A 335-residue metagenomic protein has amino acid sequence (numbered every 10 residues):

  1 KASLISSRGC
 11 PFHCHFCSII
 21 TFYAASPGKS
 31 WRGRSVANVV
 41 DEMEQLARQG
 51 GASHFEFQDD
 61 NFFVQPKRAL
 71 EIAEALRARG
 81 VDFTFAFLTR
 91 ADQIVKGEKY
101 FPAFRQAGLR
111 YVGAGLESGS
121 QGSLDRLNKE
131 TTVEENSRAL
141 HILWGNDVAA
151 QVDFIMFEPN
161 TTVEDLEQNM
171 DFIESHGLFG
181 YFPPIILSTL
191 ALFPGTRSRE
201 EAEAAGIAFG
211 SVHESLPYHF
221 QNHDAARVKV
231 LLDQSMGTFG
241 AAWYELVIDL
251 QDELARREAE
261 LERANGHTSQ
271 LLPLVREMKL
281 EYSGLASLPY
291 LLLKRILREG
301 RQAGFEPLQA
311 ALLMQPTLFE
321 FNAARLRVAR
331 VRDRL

Functional and structural regions predicted by a protein language model:
K1-A150, E158, D171: Radical SAM [4Fe-4S] cluster-binding motif and immediate context
F12, K67, G122, R126 (+2 more regions): Flexible glycine/acidic-rich beta-alpha junction loops that bind and position SAM and/or redox cofactors in anaerobic
A24, S175-P184: Alpha-helix termini
D153: Short acidic/histidine-rich active-site segments
N160-S175: Catalytic cores of alpha/beta
R199-A202, A208-L335: Radical SAM enzyme core and accessory elements
